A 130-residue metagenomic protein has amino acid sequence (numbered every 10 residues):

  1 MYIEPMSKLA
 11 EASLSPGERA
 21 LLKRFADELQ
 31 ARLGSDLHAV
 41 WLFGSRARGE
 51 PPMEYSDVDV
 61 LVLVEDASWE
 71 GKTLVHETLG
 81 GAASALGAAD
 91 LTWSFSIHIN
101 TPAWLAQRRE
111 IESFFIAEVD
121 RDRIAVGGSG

Functional and structural regions predicted by a protein language model:
M1-W41, A47-E54, V64-G130: Catalytic core of pol beta-like nucleotidyltransferases
D59-L63: Short, aliphatic-rich beta-strand segments
